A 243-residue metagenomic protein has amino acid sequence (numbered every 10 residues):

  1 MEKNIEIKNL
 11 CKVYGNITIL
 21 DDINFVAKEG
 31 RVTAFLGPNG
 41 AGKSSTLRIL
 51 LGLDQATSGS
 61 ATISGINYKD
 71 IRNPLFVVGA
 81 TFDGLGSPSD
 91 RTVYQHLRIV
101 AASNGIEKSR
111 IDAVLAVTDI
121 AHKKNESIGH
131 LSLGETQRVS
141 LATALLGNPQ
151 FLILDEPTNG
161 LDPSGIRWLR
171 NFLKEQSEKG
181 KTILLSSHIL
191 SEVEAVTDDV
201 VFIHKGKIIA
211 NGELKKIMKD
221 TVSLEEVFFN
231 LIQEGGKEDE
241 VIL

Functional and structural regions predicted by a protein language model:
G59-P74: Conserved ABC transporter NBD signature motif
R98, A102, K108-K123: Conserved ABC ATPase "signature" region
L152-E156: Catalytic Walker B motif of ABC-type/P-loop ATPase nucleotide-binding domains
V193-A195: A short, surface-exposed alpha-helical micro-motif characterized by mixed small hydrophobic and charged/polar residues
N211-G212: ABC ATPase "signature
